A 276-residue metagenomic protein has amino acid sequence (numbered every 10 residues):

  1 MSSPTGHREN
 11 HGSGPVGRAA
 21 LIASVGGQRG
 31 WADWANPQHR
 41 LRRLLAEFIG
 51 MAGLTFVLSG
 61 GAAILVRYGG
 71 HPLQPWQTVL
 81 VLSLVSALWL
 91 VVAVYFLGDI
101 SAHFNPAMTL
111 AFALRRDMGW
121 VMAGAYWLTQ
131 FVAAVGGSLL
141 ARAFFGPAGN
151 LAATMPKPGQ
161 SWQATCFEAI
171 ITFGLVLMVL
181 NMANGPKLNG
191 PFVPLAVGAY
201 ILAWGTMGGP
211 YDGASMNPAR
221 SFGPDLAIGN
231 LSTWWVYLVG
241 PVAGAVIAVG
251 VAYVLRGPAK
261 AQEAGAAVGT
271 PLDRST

Functional and structural regions predicted by a protein language model:
S2-T276: Membrane-interface helix-loop junctions and terminal tails of multi-pass membrane proteins
